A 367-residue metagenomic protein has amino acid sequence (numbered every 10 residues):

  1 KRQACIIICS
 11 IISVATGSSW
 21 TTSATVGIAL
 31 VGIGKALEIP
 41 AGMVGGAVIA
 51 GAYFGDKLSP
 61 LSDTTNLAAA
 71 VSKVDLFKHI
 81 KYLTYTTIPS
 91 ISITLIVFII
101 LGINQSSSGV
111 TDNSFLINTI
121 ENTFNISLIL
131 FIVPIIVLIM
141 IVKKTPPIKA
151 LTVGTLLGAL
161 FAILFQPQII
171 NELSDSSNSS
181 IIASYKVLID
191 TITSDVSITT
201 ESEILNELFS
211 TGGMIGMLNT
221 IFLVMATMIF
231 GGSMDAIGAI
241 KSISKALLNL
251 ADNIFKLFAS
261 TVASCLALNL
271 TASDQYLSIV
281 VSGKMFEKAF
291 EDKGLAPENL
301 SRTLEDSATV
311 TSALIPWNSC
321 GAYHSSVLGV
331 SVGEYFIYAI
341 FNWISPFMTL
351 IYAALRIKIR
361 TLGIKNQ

Functional and structural regions predicted by a protein language model:
K1-A29, L223-G231, I237-M285: Hydrophobic alpha-helical transmembrane segments of multi-pass integral membrane proteins, predominantly secondary
K1-I7, G34-V44, T123-F131, G212-I221 (+4 more regions): Membrane-interfacial loop-to-helix junctions in multi-pass transporters
A4, Y85-I93, N219-T227, K256 (+3 more regions): Hydrophobic alpha-helical transmembrane segments of multipass membrane transporters and ion channels, focusing on
C5-S13, P89-G102, I129-K143, T152-Q166 (+4 more regions): Hydrophobic core segments of alpha-helical transmembrane domains in multi-pass membrane transport and ion-translocation
T25-A29, V48, A150-G158: Central hydrophobic cores of alpha-helical transmembrane segments in multi-pass integral membrane proteins
L30-I33, A50, A68, S72-L76 (+7 more regions): Hydrophobic alpha-helical segments of integral membrane proteins, encompassing both true transmembrane helices
V31-P134, L138, K293-Q367: Membrane-core helix-loop-helix motifs of multi-pass transport proteins
T145-S264: Transmembrane helical segments that form the transport core of multi-pass membrane transport proteins
